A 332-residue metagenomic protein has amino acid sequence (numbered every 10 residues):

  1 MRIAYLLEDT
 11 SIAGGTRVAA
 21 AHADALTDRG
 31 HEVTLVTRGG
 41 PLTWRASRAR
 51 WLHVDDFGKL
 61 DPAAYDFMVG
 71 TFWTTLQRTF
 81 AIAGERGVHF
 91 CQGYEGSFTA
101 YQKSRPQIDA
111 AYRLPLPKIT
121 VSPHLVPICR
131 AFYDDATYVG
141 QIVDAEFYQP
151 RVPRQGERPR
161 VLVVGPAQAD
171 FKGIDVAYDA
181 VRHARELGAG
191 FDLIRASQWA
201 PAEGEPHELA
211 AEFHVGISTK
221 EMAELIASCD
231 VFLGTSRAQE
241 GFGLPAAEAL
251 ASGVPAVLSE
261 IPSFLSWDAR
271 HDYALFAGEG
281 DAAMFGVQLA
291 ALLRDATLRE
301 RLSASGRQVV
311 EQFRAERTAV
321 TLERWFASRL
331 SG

Functional and structural regions predicted by a protein language model:
T99-Q102, R130, Y138-R158: Acidic anion/phosphate-binding donor-loop and adjacent secondary structure in glycosyltransferase catalytic cores
A100-V121, L125-V126: Membrane-proximal helix-turn-helix segments that form the acceptor-binding/catalytic region of lipid-linked
I119, P153-K172, Y178-R185: Conserved donor-binding/catalytic core segment of Leloir-type glycosyltransferases
A227-G241, V254: Acidic donor-binding loop of glycosyltransferase active sites
I261-F276: Short acidic/histidine- and often glycine-rich active-site loop of Leloir-type glycosyltransferases that engages
A274-A283, A290-A296: Conserved acidic donor-binding segment of nucleotide-sugar-dependent glycosyltransferases
M284, A291, L298-Q312, R324: A short, well-ordered alpha-helix in the C-terminal region of glycosyltransferases
A315-G332: C-terminal alpha-helical cap of glycosyltransferases
